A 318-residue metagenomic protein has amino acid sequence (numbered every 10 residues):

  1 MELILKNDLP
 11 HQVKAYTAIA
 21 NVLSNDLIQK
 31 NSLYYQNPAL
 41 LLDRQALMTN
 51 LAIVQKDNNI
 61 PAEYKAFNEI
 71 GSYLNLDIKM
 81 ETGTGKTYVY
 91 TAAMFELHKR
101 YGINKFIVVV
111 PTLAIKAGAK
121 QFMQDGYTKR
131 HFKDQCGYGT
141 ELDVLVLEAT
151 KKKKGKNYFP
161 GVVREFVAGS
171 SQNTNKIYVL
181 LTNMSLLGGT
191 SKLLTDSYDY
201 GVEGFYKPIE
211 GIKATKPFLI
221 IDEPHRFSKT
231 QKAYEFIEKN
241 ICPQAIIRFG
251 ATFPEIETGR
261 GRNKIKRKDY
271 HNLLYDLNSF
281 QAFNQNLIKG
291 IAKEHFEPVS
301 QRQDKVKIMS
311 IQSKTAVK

Functional and structural regions predicted by a protein language model:
A18-N21, T84-G102, F122: Walker A/P-loop NTP-binding motif
I19, M48-I70: Pre-Walker A adenine-sensing motif
E69-A93: Walker A/P-loop
K79-T84, E223-F227, K239-R262, N286: Conserved helicase ATPase motor motifs in RecA-like P-loop NTPase domains
V89, G102-A149, M184-L186: Conserved Walker A/P-loop ATP-binding site and its immediately adjacent core in helicase/helicase-like ATPase domains
R130-D199: Inter-Walker segment of RecA-like/P-loop motor cores
M184-I247: SF2 helicase catalytic motif II
G261-R262, K266-K318: Conserved interdomain linker/interface between the two RecA-like ATPase lobes of SF2 helicase motors
